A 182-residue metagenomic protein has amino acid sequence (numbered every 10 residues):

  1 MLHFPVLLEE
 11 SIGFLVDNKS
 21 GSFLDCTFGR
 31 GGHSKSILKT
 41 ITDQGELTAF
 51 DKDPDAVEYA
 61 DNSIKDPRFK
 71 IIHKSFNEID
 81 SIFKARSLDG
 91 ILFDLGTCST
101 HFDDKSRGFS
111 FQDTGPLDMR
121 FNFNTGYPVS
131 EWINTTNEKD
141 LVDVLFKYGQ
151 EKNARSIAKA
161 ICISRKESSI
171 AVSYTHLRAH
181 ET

Functional and structural regions predicted by a protein language model:
P5-N18: Conserved alpha-helix/loop element of class I SAM-dependent methyltransferases that forms part of the SAM/SAH-binding
N18, I82-G90: A short acidic, Gly/Pro-enriched loop at the edge of an enzyme's catalytic core that lines a small-molecule cofactor
S22-E78: SAM cofactor-binding core of SAM-dependent methyltransferases, primarily the Rossmann-like beta-alpha-beta module
T27, D94, I161: Residue-level signal for inorganic ion chemistry
N62, I72-F83, S99-G108: Core alpha/beta nucleotide-donor-binding catalytic domains of modification enzymes
D89-F93, T97-W132: A mobile, often basic/glycine-rich helix-loop segment that functions as the active-site lid/recognition loop
S130-A171: Conserved Class I SAM-dependent methyltransferase catalytic core
T175-T182: Conserved small/polar residues in nucleotide/adenosyl-binding loops
